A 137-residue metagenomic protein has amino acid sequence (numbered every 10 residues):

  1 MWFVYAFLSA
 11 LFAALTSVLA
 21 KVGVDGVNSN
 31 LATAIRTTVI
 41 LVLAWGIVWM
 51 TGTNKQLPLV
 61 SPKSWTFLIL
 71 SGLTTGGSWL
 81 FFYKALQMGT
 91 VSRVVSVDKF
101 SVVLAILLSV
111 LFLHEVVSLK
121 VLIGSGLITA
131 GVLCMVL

Functional and structural regions predicted by a protein language model:
M1-L31: Glycine-/small-residue-enriched transmembrane alpha-helix faces in small-molecule transporters and effluxers
M1-L8, V27, I40-L68, W79-M88 (+1 more regions): Membrane-interface interhelical linkers
V4, L8-L11, I35-V39, T66 (+3 more regions): Hydrophobic residues within alpha-helical transmembrane segments of multi-pass solute transporters/permease subunits
A10, A14, V18, W45 (+3 more regions): Hydrophobic/small/kink-forming positions within alpha-helical transmembrane segments of polytopic membrane proteins
G23, A32, A85, L111-L113: Hydrophobic/aromatic residues within transmembrane alpha-helices of multi-pass small-molecule transporters
L31-T38, Q87-I106: Helix-helix packing/entry segments at the starts of transmembrane helices
A44, K120-V136: Hydrophobic transmembrane alpha-helices of multi-pass small-molecule transport proteins
V102-L122: C-terminal transmembrane-helix exit sites in multi-pass transporters
